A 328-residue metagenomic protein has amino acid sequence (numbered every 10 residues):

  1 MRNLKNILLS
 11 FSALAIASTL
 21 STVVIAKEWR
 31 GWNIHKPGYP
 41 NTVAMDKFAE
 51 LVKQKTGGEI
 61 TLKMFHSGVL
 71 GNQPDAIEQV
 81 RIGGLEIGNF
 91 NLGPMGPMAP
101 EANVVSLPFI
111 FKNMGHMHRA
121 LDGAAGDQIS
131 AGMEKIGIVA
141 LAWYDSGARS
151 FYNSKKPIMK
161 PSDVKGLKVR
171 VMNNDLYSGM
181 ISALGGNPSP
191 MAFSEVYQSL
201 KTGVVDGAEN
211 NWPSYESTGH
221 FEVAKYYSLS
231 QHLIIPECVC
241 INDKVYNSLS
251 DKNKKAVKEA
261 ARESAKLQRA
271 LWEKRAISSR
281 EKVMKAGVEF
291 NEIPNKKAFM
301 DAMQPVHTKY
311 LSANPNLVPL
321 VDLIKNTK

Functional and structural regions predicted by a protein language model:
M1-F11: Bacterial N-terminal signal peptides that target proteins for export
L9, A26-H116, A124-K328: N-terminal secretory/targeting leader peptides
S10-T19: Bacterial N-terminal signal peptides
T19-A26: Sec/Tat signal peptide C-region and signal peptidase I cleavage site
